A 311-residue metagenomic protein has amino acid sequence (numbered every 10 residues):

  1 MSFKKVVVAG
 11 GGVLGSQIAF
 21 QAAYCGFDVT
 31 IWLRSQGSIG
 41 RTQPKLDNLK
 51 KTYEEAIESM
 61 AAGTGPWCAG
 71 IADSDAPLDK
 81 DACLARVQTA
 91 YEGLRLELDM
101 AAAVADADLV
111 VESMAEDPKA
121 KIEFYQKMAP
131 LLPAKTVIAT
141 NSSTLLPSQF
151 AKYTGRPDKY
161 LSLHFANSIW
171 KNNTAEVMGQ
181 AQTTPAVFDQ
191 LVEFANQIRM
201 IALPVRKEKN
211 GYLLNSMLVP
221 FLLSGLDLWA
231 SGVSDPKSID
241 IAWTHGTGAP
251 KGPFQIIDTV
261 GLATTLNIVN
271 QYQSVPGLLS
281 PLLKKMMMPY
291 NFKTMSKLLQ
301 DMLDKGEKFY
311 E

Functional and structural regions predicted by a protein language model:
M1-A72, L131: NAD(P)+-binding Rossmann beta1-loop-alpha1 motif at the extreme N-terminus of oxidoreductases
S2-K4, C25-F27, G63, A186-D189 (+3 more regions): NAD(P)-dependent Rossmann-like dehydrogenase/reductase catalytic/cofactor-binding core
A9, A90, E97, S113 (+3 more regions): Structural motif
G15-Q17, K119-E123, L145-P147: Short glycine/serine/threonine-rich phosphate/pyrophosphate-binding segments that cradle anionic phosphate groups
T30, I201-A202, L214-L222: Structural/interface elements that position substrates and couple domains in central-metabolism enzymes
R34, T52-V137: Rossmann-like NAD(P)-binding element
V137-R206: Rossmann-fold dinucleotide-binding core
